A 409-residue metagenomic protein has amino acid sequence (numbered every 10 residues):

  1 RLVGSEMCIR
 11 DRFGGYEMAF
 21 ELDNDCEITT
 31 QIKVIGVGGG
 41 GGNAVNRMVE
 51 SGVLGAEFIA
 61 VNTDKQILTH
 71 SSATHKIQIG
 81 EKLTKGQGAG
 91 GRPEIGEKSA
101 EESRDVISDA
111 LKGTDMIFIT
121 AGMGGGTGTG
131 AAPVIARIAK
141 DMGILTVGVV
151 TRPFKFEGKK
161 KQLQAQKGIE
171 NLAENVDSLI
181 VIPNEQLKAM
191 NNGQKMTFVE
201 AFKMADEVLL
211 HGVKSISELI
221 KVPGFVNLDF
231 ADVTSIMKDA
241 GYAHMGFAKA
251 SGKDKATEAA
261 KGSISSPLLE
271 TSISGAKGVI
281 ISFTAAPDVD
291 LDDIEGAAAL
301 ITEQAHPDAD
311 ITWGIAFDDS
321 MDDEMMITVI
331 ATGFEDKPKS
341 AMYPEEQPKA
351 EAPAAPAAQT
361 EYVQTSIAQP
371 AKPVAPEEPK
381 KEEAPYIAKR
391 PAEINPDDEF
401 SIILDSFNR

Functional and structural regions predicted by a protein language model:
L2-I9: Short, small-residue-biased leader/transition segments that mark boundaries at the very start of proteins
R12-R409: Tubulin/FtsZ superfamily GTPase core signature
